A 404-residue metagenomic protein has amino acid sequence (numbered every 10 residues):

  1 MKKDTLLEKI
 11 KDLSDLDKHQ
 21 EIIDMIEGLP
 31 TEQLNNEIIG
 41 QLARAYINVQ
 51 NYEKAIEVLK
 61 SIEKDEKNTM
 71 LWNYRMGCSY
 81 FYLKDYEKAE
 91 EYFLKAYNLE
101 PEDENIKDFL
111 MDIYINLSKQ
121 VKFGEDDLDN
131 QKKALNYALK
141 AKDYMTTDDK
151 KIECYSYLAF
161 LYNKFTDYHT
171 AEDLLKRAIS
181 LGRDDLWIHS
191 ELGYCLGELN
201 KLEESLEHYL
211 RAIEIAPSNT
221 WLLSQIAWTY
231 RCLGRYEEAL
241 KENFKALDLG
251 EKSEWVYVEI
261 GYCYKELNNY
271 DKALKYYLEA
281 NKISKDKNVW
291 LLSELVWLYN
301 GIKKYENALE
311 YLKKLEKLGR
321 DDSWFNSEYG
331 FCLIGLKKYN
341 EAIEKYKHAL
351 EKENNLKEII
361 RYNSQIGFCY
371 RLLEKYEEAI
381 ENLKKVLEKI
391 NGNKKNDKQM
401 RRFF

Functional and structural regions predicted by a protein language model:
D4, E37, L71, N105 (+12 more regions): Start-of-helix register in tetratricopeptide repeats
D15, N48, Y82, N116 (+8 more regions): Register position in tetratricopeptide repeats
H19, I26, Y52, L59 (+11 more regions): Hydrophobic/aromatic packing residues within the alpha-helices of TPR/SEL1-like helical repeat arrays
G28-L29, S61-I62, A96, A141 (+7 more regions): Canonical positions in the second alpha-helix
Q33-L34, E66-K67, P101, T146-D149 (+7 more regions): Short coil turns that delineate tetratricopeptide repeat
